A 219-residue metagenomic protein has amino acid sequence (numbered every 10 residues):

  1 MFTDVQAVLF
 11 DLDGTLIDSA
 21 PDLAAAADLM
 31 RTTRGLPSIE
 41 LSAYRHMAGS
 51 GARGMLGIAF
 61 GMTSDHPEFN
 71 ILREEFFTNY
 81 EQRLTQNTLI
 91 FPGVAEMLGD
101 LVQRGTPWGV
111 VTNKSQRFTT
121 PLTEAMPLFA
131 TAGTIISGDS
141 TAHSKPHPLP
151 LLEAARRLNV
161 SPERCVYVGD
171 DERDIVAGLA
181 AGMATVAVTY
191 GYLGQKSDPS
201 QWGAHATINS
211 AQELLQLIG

Functional and structural regions predicted by a protein language model:
F2-G99, Q103-R104, S115-R117, L128-F129: N-terminal helical cap/lid subdomain that shapes the substrate entry/recognition surface in HAD-like hydrolases
F2-T3, R104-T106, L158-R164: Glycine-rich phosphate-binding loop signature in dinucleotide/nucleotide-binding domains
P37, F129-G133, S161, H205-I208: Conserved H-loop
N113, D139, D171, T189-Y192 (+1 more regions): Short secondary-structure boundary segments
E124, I135-G138: Anionic-ligand binding region
K145-I175: Conserved Lys-Pro-Asp/Glu-containing loop-to-beta segment of HAD-superfamily phosphomonoesterases, centered on
V166-A206: Acidic, Mg2+-coordinating phosphoryl-transfer loop and its flanking beta/alpha structural elements, shared across
